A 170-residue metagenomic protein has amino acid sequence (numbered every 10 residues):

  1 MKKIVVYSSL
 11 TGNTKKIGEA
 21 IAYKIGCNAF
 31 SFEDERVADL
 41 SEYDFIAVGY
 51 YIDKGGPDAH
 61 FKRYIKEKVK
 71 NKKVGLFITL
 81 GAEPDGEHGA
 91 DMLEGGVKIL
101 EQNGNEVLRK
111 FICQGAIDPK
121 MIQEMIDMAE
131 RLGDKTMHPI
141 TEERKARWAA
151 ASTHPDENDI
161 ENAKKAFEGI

Functional and structural regions predicted by a protein language model:
K2-K24: N-terminal beta1-alpha1 ligand-phosphate binding loop
K3, Y23-N28, F45-V48, D53-I170: FMN-binding flavodoxin-like domain, especially the glycine-rich phosphate-binding loop
S8-T11, D34, Y51-G55: Short, surface-exposed acidic/glycine-rich loop or hinge patches that mediate macromolecular interfaces
G26-A38: A short, well-structured beta->alpha microelement
S41-E42: Alpha-helix C-terminal capping/helix-to-coil transition sites in glycosyltransferase folds
